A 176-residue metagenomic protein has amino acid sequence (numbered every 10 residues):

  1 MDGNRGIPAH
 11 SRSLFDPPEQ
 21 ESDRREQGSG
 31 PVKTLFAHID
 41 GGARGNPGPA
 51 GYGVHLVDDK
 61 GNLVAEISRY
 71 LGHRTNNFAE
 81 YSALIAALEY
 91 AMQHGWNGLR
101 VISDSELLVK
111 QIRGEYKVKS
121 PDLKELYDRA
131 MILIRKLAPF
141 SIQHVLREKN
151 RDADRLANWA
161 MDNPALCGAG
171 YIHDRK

Functional and structural regions predicted by a protein language model:
M1-Q27, P31, N163-A165, I172-K176: N-terminal intrinsically disordered, compositionally biased regulatory/targeting segments that precede the folded
R12, G28-F78, E89-N97: RNase H-like nuclease fold core
D16, L63, I67-R69, R113 (+2 more regions): RNase H-like, Mg2+-dependent phosphodiesterase core, and more generally RNA phosphate-backbone-engaging helix-loop
G42-N46, I85-N158, A165-C167: RNase H catalytic domain
L56, E125, A169-D174: Compositionally biased, low-complexity linear motifs
E66-L71, A86-A87, A130-I134, Y171-K176: Short C-terminal domain-edge/linker segments immediately following a structured domain
H73-F78, S82, V118-P121: Residues at secondary-structure transition points
